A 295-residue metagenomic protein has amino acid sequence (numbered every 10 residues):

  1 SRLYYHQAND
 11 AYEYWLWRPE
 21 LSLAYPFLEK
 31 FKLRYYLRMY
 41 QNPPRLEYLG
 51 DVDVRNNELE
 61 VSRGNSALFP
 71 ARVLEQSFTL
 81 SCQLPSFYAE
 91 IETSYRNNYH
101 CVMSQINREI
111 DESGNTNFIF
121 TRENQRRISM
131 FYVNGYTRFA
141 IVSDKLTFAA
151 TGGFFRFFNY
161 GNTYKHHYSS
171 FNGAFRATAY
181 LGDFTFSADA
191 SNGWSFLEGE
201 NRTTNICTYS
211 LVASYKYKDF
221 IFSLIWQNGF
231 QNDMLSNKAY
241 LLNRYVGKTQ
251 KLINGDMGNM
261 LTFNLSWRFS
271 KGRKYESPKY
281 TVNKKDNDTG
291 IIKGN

Functional and structural regions predicted by a protein language model:
S1, Y35-M39, L80-C82, I91-N97 (+6 more regions): Transmembrane beta-barrel strands of outer-membrane/channel proteins
S1-D10, Y14-A24, K145-A149, F154 (+1 more regions): Surface-exposed extracellular loop regions of Gram-negative outer-membrane beta-barrel proteins
R2-Y14, L46-V54, L59-V61, T93 (+5 more regions): Outer-membrane beta-barrel translocator domains and adjoining extracellular loop/strand segments of Gram-negative
A11-Y12, F27-F31, Q41-E90, N97 (+2 more regions): Outer-membrane beta-barrel signature, preferentially recognizing the C-terminal barrel domain of Gram-negative
W17, L23-E29, R72, C82-S86 (+6 more regions): Outer-membrane beta-barrel strand-turn architecture
W17-L23, L33, L74-F78, S129-G135 (+3 more regions): Hydrophobic, lipid-facing positions within transmembrane beta-strands of outer-membrane proteins
R63-N65, F69, Y88-A150, Y160-A174: Outer membrane beta-barrel strand-and-loop segments of large Gram-negative receptors, especially TonB-dependent
Y217-N295: C-terminal beta-signal and adjacent terminal beta-strands/loops of Gram-negative outer-membrane beta-barrel proteins
